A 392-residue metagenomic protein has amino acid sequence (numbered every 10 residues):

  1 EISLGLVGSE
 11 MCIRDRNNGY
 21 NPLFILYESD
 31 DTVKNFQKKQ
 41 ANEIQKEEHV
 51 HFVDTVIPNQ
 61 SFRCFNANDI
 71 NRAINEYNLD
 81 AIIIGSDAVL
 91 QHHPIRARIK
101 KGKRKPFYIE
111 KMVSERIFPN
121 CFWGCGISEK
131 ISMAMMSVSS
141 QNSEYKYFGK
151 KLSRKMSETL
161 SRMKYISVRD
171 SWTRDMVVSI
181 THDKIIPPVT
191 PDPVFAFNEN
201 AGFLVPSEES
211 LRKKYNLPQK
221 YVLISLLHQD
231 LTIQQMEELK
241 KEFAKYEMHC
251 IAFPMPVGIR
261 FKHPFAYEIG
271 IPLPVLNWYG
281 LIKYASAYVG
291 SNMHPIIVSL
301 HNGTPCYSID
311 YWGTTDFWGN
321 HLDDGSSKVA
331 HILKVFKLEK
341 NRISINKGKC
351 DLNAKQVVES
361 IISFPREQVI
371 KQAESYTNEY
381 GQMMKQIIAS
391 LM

Functional and structural regions predicted by a protein language model:
E1-G8: Positively charged, low-complexity/disordered segments
S9-E10, R14-M392: Active-site anion-handling motifs in enzyme catalytic cores
